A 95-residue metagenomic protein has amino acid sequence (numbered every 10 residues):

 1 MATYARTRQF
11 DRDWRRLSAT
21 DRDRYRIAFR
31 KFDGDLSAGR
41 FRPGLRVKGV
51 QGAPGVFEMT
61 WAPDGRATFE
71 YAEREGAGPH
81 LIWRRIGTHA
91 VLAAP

Functional and structural regions predicted by a protein language model:
M1, R12-R15, F57-P95: Enriched for short, Lys/Arg-rich terminal
M1-R30: Arg/Lys-rich, positively charged N-terminal/basic patches that mediate binding to nucleic acids
A5, R12, R40-L45, G87: Residue-level signal for pocket-adjacent positions within structured domains
Q9, G52, T88: Residues that form or immediately flank small-molecule/cofactor binding pockets and catalytic motifs
R16-A19, G34, A38, R74: Secondary-structure boundary motif
A28-D35, H89: Conserved short hydrophobic interaction patches
D33-T60: A short, surface-exposed loop/turn module that caps and links secondary-structure elements
